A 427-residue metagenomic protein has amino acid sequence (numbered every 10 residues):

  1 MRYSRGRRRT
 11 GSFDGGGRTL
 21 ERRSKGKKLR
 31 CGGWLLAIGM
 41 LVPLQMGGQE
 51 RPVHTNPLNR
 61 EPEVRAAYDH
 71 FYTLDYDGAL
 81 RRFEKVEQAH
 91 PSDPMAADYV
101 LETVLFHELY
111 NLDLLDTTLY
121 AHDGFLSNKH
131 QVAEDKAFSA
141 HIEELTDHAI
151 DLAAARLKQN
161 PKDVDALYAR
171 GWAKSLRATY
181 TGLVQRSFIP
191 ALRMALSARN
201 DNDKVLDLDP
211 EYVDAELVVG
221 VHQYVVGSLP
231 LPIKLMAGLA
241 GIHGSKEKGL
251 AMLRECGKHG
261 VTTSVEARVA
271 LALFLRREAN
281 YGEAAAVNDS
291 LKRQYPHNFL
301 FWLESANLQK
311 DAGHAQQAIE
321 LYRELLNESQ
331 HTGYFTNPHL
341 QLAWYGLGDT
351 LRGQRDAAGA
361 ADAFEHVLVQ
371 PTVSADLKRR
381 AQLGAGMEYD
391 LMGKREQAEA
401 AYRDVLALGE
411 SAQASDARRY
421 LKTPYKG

Functional and structural regions predicted by a protein language model:
G33-P43: Bacterial N-terminal signal peptides
E50-A66, H70-F83, S92, T103-K162 (+4 more regions): Short coil/linker segments at helix-helix boundaries
P57-E63, P230-L231, G260-R268, Y295-E304 (+2 more regions): Generic helix N-cap/helix-start motif at coil->alpha-helix transitions
Q88, N200, G257-K258, R293 (+3 more regions): Amphipathic alpha-helical segments of tetratricopeptide repeats
R199, I242-S245, L326-N327, R395-S411: TPR/TPR-like (Sel1-like) alpha-helical repeat modules
